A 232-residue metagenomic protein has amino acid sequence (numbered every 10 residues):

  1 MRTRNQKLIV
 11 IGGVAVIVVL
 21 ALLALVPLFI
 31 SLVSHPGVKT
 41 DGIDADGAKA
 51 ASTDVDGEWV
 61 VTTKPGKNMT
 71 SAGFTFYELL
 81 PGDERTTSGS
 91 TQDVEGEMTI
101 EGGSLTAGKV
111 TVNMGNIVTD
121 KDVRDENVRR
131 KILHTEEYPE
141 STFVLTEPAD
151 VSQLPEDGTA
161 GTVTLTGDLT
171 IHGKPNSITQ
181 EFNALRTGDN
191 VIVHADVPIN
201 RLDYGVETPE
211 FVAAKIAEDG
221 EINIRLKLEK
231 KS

Functional and structural regions predicted by a protein language model:
R2-S232: Low-complexity, acidic/polar, glycine-enriched regions of mature
